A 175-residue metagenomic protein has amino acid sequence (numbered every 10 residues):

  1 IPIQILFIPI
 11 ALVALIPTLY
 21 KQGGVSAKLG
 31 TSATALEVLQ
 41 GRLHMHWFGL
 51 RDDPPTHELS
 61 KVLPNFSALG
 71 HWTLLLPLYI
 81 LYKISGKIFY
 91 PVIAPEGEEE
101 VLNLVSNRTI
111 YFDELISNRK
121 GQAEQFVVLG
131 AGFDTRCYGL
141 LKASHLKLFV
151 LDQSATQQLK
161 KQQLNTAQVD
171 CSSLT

Functional and structural regions predicted by a protein language model:
I1-Q125, F133-L174: Rossmann-like AdoMet
V128: Class I SAM-dependent methyltransferase core
